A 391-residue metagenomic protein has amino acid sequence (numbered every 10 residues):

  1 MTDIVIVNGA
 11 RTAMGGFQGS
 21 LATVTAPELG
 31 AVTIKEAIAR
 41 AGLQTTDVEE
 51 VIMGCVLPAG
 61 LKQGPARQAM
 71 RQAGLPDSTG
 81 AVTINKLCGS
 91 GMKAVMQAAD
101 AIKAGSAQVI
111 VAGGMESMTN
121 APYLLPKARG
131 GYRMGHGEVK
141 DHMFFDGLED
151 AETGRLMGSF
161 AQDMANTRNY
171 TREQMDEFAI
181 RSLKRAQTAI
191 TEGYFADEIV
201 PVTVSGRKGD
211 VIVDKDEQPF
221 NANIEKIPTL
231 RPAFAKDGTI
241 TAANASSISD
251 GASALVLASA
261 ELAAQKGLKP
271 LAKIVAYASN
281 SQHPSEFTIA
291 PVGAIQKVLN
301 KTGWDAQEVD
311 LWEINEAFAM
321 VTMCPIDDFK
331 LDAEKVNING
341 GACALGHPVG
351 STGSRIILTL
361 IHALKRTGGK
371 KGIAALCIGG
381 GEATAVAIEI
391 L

Functional and structural regions predicted by a protein language model:
M1-L61, P65-A73, G80, F160-R172 (+4 more regions): Conserved active-site "lid/cap" helical segment
M1-T25, A222-I289, G293, N300-K301 (+3 more regions): Condensing-enzyme catalytic core mediating Claisen C-C bond formation in acyl metabolism
A10-T12, T23-V32, R40, Q174-Q265 (+2 more regions): N-terminal extracellular/periplasmic Venus flytrap/periplasmic-binding protein-like
C55-V109, A151-L156, N221-S247, D328-R355 (+2 more regions): Conserved catalytic cysteine-centered active-site region of acyl-thioester-dependent Claisen-condensing enzymes
I84-E116, A165-Y194, A254-E261, I326 (+2 more regions): Active-site-proximal alpha-helical scaffold in enzymes
V109-D163: Flexible glycine-/small-residue-enriched beta->alpha junction loops that bind anionic phosphate/pyrophosphate groups
S159-Q162, F195-E198, S205-G206, V275-A344: Active-site pocket-lining segment
